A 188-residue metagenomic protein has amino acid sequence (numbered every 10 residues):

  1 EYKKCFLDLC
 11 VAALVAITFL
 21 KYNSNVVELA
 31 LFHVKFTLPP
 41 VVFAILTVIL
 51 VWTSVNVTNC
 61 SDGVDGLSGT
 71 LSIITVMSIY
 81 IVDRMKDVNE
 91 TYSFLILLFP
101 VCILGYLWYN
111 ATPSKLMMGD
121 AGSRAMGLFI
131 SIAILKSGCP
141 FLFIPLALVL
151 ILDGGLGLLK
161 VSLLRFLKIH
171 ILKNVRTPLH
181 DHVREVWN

Functional and structural regions predicted by a protein language model:
E1-L152: "…together with the soluble PPM/PP2C metallo-phosphatase catalytic core" -> "…together with the soluble PPM/PP2C
V149-N188: Membrane-proximal soluble regions of multi-pass membrane proteins
